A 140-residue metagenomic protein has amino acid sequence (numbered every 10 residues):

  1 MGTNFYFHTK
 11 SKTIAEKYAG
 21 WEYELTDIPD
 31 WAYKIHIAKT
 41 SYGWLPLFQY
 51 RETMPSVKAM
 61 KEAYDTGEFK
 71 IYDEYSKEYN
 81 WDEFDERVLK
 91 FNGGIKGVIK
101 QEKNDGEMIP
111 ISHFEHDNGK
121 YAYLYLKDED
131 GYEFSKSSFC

Functional and structural regions predicted by a protein language model:
M1-E24, S138-C140: Short, extreme N-terminal segment that most often corresponds to the first beta-strand
T26-C140: Low-complexity intrinsically disordered segments
